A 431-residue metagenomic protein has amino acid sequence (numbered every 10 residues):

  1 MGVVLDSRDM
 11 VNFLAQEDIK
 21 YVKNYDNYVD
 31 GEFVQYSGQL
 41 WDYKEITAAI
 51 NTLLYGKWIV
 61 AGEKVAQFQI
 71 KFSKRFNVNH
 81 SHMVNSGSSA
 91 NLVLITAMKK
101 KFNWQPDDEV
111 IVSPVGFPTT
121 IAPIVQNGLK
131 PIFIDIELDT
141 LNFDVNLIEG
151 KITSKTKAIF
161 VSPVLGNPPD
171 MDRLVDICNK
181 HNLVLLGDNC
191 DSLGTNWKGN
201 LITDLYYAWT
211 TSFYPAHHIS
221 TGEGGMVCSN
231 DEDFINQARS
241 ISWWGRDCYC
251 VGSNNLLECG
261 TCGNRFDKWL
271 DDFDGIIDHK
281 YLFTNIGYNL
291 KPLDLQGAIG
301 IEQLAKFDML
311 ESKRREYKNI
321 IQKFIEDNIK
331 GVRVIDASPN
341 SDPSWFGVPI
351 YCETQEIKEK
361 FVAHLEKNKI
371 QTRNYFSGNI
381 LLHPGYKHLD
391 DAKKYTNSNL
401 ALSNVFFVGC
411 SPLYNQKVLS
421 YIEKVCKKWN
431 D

Functional and structural regions predicted by a protein language model:
M1-I59, L183, T284, G409: N-terminal "arm"/small-domain region of PLP-dependent enzymes with the aminotransferase-like
R8, F13, Q39, A66-I70 (+7 more regions): PLP-dependent aminotransferase class I/II
W58, E63-E109, A122-N127, F133 (+1 more regions): Phosphate-binding glycine-rich loop
K100-K180, V184-N189, N196: PLP-dependent aminotransferase-like
I111, I132, L185-L186, T210 (+2 more regions): Structural detector of well-ordered beta-strand residues that form the stable sheet scaffold of enzyme domains
G187-T221, N236, K280-L282: Conserved active-site segment immediately N-terminal to the catalytic lysine that forms the internal aldimine
T211-S212, G225-N230, I301: Short beta-strand-to-turn element immediately C-terminal to the catalytic PLP-Schiff-base lysine in fold type I
